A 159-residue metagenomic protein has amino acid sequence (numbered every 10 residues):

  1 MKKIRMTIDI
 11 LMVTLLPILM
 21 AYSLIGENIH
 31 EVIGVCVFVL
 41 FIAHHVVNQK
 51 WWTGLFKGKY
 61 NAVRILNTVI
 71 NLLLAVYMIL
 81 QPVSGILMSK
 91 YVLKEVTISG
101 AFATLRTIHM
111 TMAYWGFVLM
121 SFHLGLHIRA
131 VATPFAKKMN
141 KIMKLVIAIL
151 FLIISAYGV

Functional and structural regions predicted by a protein language model:
M1-V159: Membrane-embedded alpha-helical bundles that constitute the cytochrome b-like, heme-associated redox core of multi-pass
